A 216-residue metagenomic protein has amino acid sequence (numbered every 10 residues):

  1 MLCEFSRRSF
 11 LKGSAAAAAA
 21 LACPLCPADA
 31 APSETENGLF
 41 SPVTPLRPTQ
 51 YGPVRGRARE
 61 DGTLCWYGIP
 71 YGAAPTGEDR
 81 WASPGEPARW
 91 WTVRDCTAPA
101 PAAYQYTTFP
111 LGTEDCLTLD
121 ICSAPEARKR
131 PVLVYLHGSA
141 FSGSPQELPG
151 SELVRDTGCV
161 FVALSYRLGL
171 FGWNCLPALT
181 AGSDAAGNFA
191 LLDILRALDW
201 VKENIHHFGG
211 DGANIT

Functional and structural regions predicted by a protein language model:
L2, A30-N188: Non-catalytic accessory segments of hydrolases
L2-C3, S9-A30: N-terminal export signals
S14, A18-A22, A140, T157 (+5 more regions): A generic secondary-structure signal for well-formed alpha-helical elements
D115, D193, A197, D211: Acidic active-site catalytic centers that drive phospho-/nucleotidyl reactions and related ester hydrolyses
A185-I205: Alpha/beta-hydrolase active-site loop
G210-T216: Alpha/beta-hydrolase fold nucleophile elbow
